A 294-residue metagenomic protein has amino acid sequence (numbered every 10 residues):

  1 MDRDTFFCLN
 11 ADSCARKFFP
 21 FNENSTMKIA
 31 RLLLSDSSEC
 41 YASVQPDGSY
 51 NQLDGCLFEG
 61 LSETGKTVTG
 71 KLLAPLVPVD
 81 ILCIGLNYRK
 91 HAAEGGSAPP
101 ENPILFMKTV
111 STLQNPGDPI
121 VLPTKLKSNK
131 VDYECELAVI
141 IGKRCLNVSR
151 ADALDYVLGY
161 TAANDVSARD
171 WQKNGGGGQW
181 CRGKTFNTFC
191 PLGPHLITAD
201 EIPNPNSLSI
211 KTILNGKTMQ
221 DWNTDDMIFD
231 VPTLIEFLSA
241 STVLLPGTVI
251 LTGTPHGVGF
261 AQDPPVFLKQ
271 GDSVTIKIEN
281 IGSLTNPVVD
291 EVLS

Functional and structural regions predicted by a protein language model:
E23-I104, T275, V292-S294: N-terminal non-catalytic cap/leader segment that marks the start of a structured domain
T67, K71, P75, H91 (+2 more regions): Catalytic-pocket segment enriched in acidic/His residues
P99-P116, V131-Y133, K269-N280: Structural signature of FAD isoalloxazine-binding scaffolds in flavoprotein oxidoreductases
P116-A138: A structural-propensity feature for long, helix-poor, extended segments
L146-Y160: N-terminal accessory regions of nucleic-acid-interacting proteins
